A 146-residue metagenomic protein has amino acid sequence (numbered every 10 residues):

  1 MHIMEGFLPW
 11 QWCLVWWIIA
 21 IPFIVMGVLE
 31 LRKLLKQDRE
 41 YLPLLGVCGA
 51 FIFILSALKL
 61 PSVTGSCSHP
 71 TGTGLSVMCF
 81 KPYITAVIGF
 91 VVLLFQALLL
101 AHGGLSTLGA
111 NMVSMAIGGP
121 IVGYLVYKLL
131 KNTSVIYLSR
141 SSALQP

Functional and structural regions predicted by a protein language model:
H2-W10, P22-L75: Hydrophobic transmembrane alpha-helices
W10-A20, G109-I117: Structural signature of hydrophobic alpha-helical transmembrane segments
V28-R32, L55, L60, Q96 (+2 more regions): Membrane-water interface at transmembrane helix exits
K33-K36, V77-V87, T133-I136: Membrane-helix interface "capping/anchor" motifs
L42-V47, A86-F90, V113, S139-Q145: Hydrophobic alpha-helical transmembrane segments
G46-F53, C79, G119-P120, L144-P146: Small-residue-rich segments of transmembrane alpha-helices in multi-pass membrane proteins, especially helix faces
S56-P120: Alpha-helical membrane segments and adjacent membrane-interface helices in multi-pass membrane proteins
M115-P146: Short helix-perturbing small/polar motifs within transmembrane alpha-helices
